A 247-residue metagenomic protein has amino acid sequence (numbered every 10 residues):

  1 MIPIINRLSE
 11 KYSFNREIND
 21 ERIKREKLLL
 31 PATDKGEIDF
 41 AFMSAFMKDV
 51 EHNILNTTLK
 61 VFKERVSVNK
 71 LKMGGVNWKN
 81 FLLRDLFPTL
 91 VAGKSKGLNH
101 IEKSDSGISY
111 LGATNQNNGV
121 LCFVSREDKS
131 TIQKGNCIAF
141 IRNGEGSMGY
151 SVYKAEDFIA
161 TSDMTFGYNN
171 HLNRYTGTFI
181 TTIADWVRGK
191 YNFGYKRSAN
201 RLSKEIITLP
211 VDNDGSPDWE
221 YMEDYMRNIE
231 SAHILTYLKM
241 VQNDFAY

Functional and structural regions predicted by a protein language model:
M1, L121-T182: A short beta-sheet element
M1-Y12, R16, Y168-Y195: Well-ordered mid-protein domain cores that form the structural environment of catalytic cofactors
S13-F14, K96-G97, S125-R126, V152 (+1 more regions): Eukaryotic intrinsically disordered and solvent-exposed regulatory patches
N15-D34, F158-M164, Y195-N213: A short glycine-rich beta-alpha junction/loop motif
K27, Y110, C137-A139, F166 (+1 more regions): Conserved hydrophobic/aromatic beta-strand scaffold that supports enzyme active sites
P31, R84, I141, N170 (+1 more regions): A structural detector for beta-sheet-dominated domains
T33-G97, I101-N118, N213-Y247: Non-catalytic DNA-recognition/assembly elements of restriction-modification systems
